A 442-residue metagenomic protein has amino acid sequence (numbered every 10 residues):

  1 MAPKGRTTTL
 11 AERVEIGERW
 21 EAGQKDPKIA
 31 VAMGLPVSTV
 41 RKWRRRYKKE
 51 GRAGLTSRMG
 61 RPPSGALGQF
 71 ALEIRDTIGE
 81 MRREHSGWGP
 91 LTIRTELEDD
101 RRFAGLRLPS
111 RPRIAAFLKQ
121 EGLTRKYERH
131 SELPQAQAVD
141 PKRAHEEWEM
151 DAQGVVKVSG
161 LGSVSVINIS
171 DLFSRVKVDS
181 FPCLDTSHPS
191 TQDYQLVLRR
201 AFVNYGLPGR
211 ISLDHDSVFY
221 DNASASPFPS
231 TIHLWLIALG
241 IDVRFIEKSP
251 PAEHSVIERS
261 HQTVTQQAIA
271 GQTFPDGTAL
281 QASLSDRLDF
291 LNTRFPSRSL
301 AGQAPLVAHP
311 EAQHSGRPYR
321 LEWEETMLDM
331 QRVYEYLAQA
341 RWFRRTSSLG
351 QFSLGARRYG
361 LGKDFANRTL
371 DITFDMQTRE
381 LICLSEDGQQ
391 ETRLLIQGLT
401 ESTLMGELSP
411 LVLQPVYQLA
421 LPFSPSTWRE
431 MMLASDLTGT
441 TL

Functional and structural regions predicted by a protein language model:
M1-E15, G65-L72: Short, Lys/Arg-enriched anionic-surface-contact patches
T8-Q24, R75-E84: Short, amphipathic alpha-helical "recognition" segments used to contact nucleic acids or chromatin
I29-M33, I93: Short alpha-helical "recognition helix" segments of helix-turn-helix
L55-M150, V155, P310: Basic, flexible linker segments flanking DNA-binding modules in nucleic acid-interacting mobile-element proteins
G68, L72, A116-D179, P189-V197 (+3 more regions): Mobile-element integrase/transposase regions, centering on the N-terminal DNA-binding/Zn-coordinating module
F202-A225, E247-S249, A301-A304: Acidic/histidine-rich, metal-coordinating catalytic segments
L213, N222-Q266, G277-L280, S285: RNase H-like two-metal-ion nuclease catalytic core shared by retroviral integrases and related mobile-element nucleases
N292-L442: C-terminal, beta-rich DNA-binding module of retroviral/retroelements integrases
